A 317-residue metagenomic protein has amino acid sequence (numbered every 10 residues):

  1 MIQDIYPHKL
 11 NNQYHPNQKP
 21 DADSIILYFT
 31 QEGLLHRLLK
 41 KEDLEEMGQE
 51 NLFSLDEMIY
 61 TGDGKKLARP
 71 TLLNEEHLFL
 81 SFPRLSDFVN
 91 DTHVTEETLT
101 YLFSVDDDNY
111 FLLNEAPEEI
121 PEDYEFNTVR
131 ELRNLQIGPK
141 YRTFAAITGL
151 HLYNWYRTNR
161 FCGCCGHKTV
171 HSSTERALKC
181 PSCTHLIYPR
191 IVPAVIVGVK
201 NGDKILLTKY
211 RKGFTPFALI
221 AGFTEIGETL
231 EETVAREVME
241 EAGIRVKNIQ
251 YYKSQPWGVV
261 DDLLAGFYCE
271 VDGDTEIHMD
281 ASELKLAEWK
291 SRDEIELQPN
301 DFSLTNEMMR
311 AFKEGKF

Functional and structural regions predicted by a protein language model:
M1-G138: N-terminal alpha-helical interaction blocks
S24, G33-L34, E175-A177, K204: A generic structural signal for beta-strand entry/edge sites
F82-L85, T143, A177-S182, I249: Short Pro/Gly-enriched beta-strand edge/turn motifs at strand-loop
T92-Q136, A221-F317: Unchanged
E119-N154, N159-R160, C164: A gly/proline- and charged-residue-enriched helix-loop-helix capping module
T148-K200: Cys/His-rich short segments
T174, I191-V192, R211, D261-D262 (+1 more regions): Short glycine/proline-enriched turns and hinge-like loops at secondary-structure junctions
A177-L219, F223, R245-V246, C269-V271: N-terminal strand-loop-strand
